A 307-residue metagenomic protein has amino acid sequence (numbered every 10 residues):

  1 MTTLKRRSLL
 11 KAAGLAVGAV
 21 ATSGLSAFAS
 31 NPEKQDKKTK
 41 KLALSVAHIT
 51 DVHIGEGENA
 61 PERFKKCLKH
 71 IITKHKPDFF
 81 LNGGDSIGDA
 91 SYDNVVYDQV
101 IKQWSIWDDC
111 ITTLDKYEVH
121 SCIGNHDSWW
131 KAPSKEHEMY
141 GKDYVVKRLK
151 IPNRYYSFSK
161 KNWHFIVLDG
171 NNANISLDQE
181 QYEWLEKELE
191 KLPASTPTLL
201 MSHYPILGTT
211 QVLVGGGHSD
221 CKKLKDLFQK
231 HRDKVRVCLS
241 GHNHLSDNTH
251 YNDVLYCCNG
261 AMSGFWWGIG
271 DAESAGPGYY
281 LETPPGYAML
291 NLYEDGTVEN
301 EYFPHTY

Functional and structural regions predicted by a protein language model:
M1-V20: N-terminal secretory signal peptides and thylakoid transit peptides that target proteins across membranes
S30-I101, N153: N-terminal active-site segment of His-dependent metallophosphoesterases
V46-H48, L81-N82, S121, L200 (+1 more regions): Residue-level marker for buried hydrophobic side chains located in beta-strands that build the well-ordered beta-sheet
D51, G84-D85, G124-N125, H203 (+1 more regions): Active-site glycine-centered loops adjacent to acidic/histidine catalytic or metal-binding residues that shape
Y92-P197, S219-V235, L245, T249-E301: Extended active-site neighborhood of metal-dependent phosphoesterases/phosphodiesterases
L192-T209: Short acidic, glycine-rich surface-loop motifs adjacent to enzyme active sites
E301-Y307: Short, solvent-exposed aromatic-acidic interface loops
